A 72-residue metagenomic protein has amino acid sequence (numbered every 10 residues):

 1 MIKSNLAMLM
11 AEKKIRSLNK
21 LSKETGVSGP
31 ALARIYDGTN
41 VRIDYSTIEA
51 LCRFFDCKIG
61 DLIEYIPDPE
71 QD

Functional and structural regions predicted by a protein language model:
M1-K20: A short, Lys/Arg-rich alpha-helix, primarily the initiator
A11, K23, R53: Alpha-helical residues within the helix-turn-helix
I15-R34: Short alpha-helical DNA-recognition segment
I15-S17, I43-S46: Residue-level signal for the short linker/turn that defines the boundary of a DNA-recognition helix
A31, R42, D61: Residues in the helix-turn-helix
R34-I35, I63-D72: Short, charged recognition helix plus adjacent turn of helix-turn-helix-like nucleic-acid-binding domains
S46-D61: DNA major-groove recognition helix of helix-turn-helix/homeodomain DNA-binding modules
